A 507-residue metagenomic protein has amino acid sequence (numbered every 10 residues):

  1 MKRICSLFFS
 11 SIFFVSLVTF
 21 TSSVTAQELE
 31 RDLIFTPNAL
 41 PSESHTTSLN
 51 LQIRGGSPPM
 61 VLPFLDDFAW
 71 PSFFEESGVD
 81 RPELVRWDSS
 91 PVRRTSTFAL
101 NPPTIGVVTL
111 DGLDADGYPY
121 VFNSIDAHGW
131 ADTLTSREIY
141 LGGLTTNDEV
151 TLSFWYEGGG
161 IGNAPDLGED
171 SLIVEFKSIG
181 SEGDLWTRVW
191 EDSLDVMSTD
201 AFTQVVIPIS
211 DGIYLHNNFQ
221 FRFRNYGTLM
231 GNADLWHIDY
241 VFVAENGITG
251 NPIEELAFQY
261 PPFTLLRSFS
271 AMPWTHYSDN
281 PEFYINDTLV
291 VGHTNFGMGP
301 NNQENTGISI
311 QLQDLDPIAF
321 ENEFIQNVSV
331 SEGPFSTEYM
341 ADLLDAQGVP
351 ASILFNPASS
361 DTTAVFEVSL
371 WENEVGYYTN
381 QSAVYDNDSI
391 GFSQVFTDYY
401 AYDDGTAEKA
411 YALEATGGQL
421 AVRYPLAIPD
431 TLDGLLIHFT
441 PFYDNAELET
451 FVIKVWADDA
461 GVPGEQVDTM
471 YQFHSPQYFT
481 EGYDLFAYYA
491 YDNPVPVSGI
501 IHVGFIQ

Functional and structural regions predicted by a protein language model:
E28-L33, P37-N123, L167-E169: Extracellular glycan-recognition surfaces and repeat-rich motifs
R86-E149, G160-G162, H237, T406-Y411: Surface-exposed, low-complexity/disordered Ser/Thr/Gly/Pro/Asn-rich loops and linkers
D126-N147, T151, T203-V206, L413-L426 (+1 more regions): Short beta-strands within extracellular/lumenal beta-sheet-rich domains
A127-T133, D166-L167, H216, G227-E245: Extracellular carbohydrate recognition
E182-Y214, V467-A490: Extracellular carbohydrate recognition and processing domains and analogous Trp-centered ligand-binding platforms
N217-R224, N356-W371, L435, A487-Q507: Short, well-structured beta-strand segments enriched in hydrophobic/aromatic residues within extracellular or lumenal
N373-G461, I500, Q507: Beta-sheet-rich sandwich/jelly-roll-like modules and their strand-loop junctions
E449-Q507: Aromatic- and Gly/Pro-enriched, solvent-exposed loop/edge beta-strand patches characteristic of beta-rich domains
